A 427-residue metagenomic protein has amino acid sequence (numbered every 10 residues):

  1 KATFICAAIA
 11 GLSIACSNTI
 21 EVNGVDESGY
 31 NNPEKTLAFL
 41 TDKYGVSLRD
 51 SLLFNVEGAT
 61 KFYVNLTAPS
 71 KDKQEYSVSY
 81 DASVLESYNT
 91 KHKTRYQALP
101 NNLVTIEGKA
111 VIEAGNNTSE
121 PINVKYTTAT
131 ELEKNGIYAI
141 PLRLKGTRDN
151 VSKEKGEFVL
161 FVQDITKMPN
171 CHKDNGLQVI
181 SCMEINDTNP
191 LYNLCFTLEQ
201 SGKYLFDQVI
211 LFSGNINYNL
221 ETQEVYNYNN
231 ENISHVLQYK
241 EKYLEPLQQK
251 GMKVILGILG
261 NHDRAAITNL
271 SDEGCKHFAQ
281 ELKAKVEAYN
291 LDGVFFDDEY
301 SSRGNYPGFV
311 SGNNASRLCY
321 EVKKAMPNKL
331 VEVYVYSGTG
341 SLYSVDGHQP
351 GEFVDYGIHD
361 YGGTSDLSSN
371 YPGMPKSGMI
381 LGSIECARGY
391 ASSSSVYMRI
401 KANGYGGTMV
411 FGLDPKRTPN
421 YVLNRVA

Functional and structural regions predicted by a protein language model:
K1-F4: Bacterial N-terminal signal peptides that target proteins for export
L12-A15: C-terminal motif of bacterial Sec signal peptides marking the signal peptidase cleavage site
S17-E75, S79-A427: Secreted glycan hydrolases and related glycan-binding modules that recognize and/or cleave
